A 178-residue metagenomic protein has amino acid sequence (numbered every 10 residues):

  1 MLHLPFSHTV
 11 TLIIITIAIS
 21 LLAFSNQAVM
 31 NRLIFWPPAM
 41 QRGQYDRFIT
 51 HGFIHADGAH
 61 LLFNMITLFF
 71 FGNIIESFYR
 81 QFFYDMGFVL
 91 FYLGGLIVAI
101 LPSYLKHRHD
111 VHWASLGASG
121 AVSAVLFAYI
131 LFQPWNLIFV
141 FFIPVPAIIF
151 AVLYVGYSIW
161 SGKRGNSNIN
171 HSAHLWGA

Functional and structural regions predicted by a protein language model:
M1-A178: A detector for small-residue-rich transmembrane helices and their helix-helix packing motifs
